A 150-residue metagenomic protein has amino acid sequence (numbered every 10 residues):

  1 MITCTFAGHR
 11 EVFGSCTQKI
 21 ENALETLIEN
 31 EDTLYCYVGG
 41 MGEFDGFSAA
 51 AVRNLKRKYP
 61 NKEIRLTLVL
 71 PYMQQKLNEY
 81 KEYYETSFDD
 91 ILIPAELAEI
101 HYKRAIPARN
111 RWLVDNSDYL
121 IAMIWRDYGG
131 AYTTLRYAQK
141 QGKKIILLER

Functional and structural regions predicted by a protein language model:
M1-R150: Acidic/glycine-enriched connector segments
